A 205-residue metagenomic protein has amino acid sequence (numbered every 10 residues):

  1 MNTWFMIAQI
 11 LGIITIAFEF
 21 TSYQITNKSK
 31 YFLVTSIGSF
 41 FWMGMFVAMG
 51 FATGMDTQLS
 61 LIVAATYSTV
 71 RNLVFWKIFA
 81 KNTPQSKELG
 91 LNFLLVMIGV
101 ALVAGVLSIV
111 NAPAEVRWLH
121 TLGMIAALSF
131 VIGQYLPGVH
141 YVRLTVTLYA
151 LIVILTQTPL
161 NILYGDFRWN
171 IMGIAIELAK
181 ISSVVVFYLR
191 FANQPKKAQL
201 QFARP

Functional and structural regions predicted by a protein language model:
M1-P205: Alpha-helical membrane-protein topology signature
